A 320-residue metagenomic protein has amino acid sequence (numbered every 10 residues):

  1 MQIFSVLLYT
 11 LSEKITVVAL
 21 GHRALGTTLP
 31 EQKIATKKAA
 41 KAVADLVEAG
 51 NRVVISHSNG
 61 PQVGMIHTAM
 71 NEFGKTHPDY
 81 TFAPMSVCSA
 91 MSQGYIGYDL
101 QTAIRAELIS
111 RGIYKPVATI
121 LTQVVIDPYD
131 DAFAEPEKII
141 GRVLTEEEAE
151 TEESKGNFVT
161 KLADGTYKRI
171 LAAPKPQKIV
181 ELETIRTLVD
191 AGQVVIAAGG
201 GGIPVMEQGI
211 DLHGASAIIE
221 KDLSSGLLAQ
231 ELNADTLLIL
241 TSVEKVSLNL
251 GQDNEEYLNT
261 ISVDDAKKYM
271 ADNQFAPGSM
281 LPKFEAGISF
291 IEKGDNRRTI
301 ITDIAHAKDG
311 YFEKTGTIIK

Functional and structural regions predicted by a protein language model:
F4, L8-K320: C-terminal catalytic "cap/lid" subdomain
